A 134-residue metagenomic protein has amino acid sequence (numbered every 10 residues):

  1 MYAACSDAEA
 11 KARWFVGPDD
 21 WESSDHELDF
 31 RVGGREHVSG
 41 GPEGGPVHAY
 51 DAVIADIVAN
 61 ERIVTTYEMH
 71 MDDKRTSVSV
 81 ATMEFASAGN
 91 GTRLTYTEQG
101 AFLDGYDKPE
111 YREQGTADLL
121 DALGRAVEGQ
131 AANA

Functional and structural regions predicted by a protein language model:
M1-W21: Hydrophobic ligand-binding cavity/cleft-lining segments
M1-Y2, K11, E36, I54 (+4 more regions): Hydrophobic pocket/interface hotspot
S6-D7, V16, A59, D121 (+1 more regions): Residues at helix-coil transition
V16, G41, E68, T97 (+1 more regions): Surface loops and adjacent helix of pleckstrin homology
E22-E68: Glycine-rich portal/gate segments that line the openings of hydrophobic small-molecule binding cavities
V64-A117: Beta-strand/loop substructures that line and gate deep hydrophobic ligand-binding cavities in soluble
R125-A134: Short, highly charged C-terminal tails/helix-capping segments
